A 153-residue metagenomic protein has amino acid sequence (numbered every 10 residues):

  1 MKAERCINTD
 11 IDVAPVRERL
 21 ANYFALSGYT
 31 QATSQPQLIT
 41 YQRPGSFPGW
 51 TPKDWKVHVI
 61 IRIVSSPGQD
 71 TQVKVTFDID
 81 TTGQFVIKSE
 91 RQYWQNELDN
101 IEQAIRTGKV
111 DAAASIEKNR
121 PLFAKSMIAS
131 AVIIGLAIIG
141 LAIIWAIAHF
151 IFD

Functional and structural regions predicted by a protein language model:
M1-I128, G140, W145, H149: Ser/Thr-rich, low-complexity intrinsically disordered terminal regions
F152-D153: Short acidic DE-rich linear segments
